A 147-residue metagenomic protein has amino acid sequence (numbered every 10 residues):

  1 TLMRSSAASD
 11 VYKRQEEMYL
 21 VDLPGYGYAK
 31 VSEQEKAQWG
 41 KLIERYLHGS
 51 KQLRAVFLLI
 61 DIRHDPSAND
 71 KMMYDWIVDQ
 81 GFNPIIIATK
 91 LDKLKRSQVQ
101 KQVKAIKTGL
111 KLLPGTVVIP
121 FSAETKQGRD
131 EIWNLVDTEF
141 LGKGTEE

Functional and structural regions predicted by a protein language model:
T1-A8, Y12: Single conserved hydrophobic/aromatic residue that forms the stacking wall/gate of nucleotide- or nucleobase-binding
Y12, T89, I132: Residue-level signal for inorganic ion chemistry
Q15, P24, R63, L91 (+1 more regions): Anionic group-transfer/hydrolysis microenvironments
M18-G40, R63: Switch II (G3) loop of P-loop NTPases
K30-K41, A68, S97, K101 (+1 more regions): Residues at secondary-structure transition points
E44-T116: Conserved C-terminal guanine-recognition region of P-loop GTPase G domains, centered on the G4
L94-E147: Canonical P-loop GTPase G-domain recognition
